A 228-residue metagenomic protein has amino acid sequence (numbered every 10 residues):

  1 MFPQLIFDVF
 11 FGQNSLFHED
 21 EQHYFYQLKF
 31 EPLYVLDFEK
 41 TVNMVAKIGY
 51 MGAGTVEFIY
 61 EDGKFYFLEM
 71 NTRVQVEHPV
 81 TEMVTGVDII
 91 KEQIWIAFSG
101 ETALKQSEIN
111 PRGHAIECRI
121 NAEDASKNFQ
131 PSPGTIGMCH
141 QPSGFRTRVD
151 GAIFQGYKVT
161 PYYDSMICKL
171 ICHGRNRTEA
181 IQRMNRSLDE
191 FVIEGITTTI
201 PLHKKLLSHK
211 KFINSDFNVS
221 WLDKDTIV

Functional and structural regions predicted by a protein language model:
M1-H23, Q27-V228: ATP-dependent carboxylate activation and anion-phosphoryl transfer catalytic cores that bind Mg-ATP to form
